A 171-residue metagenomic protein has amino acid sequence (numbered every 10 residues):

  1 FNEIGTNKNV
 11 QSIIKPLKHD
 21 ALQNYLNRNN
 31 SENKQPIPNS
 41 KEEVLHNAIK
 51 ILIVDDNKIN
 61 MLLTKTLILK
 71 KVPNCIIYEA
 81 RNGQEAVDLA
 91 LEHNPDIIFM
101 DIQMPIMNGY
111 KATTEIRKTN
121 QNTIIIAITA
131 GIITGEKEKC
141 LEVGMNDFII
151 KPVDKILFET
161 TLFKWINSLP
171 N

Functional and structural regions predicted by a protein language model:
F1-N171: C-terminal compact regulatory domains
